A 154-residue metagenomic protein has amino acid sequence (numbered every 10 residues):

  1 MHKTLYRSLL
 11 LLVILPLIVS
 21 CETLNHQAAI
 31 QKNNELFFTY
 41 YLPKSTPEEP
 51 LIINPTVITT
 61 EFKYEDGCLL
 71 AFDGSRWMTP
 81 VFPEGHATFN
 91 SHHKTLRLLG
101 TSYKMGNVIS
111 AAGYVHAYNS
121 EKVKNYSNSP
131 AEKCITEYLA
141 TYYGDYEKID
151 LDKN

Functional and structural regions predicted by a protein language model:
M1-L9: Bacterial N-terminal signal peptides that target proteins for export
L17-S20: C-terminal motif of bacterial Sec signal peptides marking the signal peptidase cleavage site
E22-L24: Bacterial signal peptide processing site
K32-I53: Short boundary/loop segments of OB/S1/cold-shock single-stranded nucleic-acid-binding domains
N54-L69: Structural detector for short beta-strands of small beta-barrel domains
R76-G85: A short macromolecule-binding patch
L96-I135: Flexible glycine-rich surface loops and low-complexity tracts that mediate binding to linear polymers
K124-N154: C-terminal partner/receptor-binding element of secreted or periplasmic proteins
